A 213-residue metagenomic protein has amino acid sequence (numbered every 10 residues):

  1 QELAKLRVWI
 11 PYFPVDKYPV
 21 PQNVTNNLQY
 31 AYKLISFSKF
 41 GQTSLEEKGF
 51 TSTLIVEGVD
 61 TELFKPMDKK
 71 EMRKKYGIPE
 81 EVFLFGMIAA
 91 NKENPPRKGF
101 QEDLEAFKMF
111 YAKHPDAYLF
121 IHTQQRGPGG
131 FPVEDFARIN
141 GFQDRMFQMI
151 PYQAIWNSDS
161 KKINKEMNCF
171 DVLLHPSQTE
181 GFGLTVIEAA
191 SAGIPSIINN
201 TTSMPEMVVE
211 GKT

Functional and structural regions predicted by a protein language model:
F40, G58: Carbohydrate-associated surface elements
S44-E46, T201-T213: Short acidic/histidine- and often glycine-rich active-site loop of Leloir-type glycosyltransferases that engages
K65-I78: A short helix/loop element that forms part of the nucleotide-sugar donor recognition site in Leloir-type
P79-K98, L104-K108, L119-I121: Conserved donor-binding/catalytic core segment of Leloir-type glycosyltransferases
G130-K165: Nucleotide-activated donor-binding/catalytic signature segment of Leloir-type glycosyltransferases, i.e., the conserved
Q178: Aromatic "clamp/platform" in nucleotide-sugar-dependent glycosyltransferases that forms part of the donor/acceptor
G183-V186, M204: Short glycine/serine-rich donor-binding loops of glycosyltransferases
V186, P195-I198, V208: Short hydrophobic beta-strand element within catalytic cores of glycosyltransferases and related nucleotide-activated
